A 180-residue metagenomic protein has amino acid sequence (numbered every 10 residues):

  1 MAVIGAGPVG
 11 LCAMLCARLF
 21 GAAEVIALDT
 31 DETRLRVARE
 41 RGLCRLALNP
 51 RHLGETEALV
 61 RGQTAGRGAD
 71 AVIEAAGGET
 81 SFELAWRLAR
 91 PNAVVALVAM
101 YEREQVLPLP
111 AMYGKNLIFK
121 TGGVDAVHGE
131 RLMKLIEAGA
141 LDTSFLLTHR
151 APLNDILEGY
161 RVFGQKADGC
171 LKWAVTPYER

Functional and structural regions predicted by a protein language model:
V3-A6, R18-F82: Adenosine-nucleotide cofactor-binding segment
G5-P8, M100: Glycine-rich Rossmann-fold phosphate-binding loop(s) that bind the pyrophosphate of adenine dinucleotide cofactors
P8, E24, R45, N92-A96 (+1 more regions): A short hydrophobic/small-residue beta-strand
L11-C12: Residues forming the Rossmann-fold NAD(P)(H) cofactor-binding site
D29-T30, R51-H52, A76-G77, E104 (+3 more regions): Short beta->alpha linker loops
R39, E79-A140, P177-R180: Glycine-rich phosphate-binding loop and adjacent beta-alpha segment of Rossmann(oid) nucleotide-cofactor-binding
L59, E83-R87, A126-R180: C-terminal hydrophobic helical "lid"/dimerization subdomain of Rossmann-like NAD(P)H-dependent oxidoreductases
